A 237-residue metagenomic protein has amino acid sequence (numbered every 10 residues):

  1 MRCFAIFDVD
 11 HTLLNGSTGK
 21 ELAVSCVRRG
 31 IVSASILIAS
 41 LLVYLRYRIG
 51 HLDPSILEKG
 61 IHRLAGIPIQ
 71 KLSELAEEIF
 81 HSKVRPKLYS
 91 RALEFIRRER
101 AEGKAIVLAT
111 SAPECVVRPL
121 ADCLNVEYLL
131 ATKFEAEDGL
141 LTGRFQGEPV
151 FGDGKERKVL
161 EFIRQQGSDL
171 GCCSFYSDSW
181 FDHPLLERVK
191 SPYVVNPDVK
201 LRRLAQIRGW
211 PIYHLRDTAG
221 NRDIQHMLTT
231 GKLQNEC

Functional and structural regions predicted by a protein language model:
M1-G50: Active-site neighborhood of HAD-like aspartate-dependent phosphohydrolases
R2, E74, H81-V107, S111-C237: C-terminal cap/substrate-recognition subdomain and adjoining C-terminal extension of metal-dependent phosphatase-like
S17, I67, G154: Conserved active-site and cofactor/substrate-binding residues in soluble primary-metabolism enzymes
G19-K20, L57, E156: A general structural signal for well-ordered alpha-helical segments in protein cores
A34-L37, Q70, L170: Short, surface-exposed acidic
V43-I49, P54-I69, Y128, K133-F134: Short, compositionally biased "basic patch" segments
S55-R91: Metal-dependent phosphoesterase signature
